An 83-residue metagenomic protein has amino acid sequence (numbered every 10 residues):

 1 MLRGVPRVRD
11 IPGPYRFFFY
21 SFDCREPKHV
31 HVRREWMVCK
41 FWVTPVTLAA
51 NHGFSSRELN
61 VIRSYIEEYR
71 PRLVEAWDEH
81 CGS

Functional and structural regions predicted by a protein language model:
M1-G4, E35-W36, D78: A broad, low-specificity signal for short, low-complexity segments enriched in glycine/proline and polar/charged
M1-Y15: Negatively charged, low-complexity tracts enriched in Asp/Glu with abundant Ser/Thr
V5-V8, K40-V43, L59, P71: Low-complexity, intrinsically disordered short peptide segments enriched in small/polar/basic residues
F18-S56: A short, structured beta-strand/loop element
S55-S83: C-terminal structural segments of small proteins and small subunits
